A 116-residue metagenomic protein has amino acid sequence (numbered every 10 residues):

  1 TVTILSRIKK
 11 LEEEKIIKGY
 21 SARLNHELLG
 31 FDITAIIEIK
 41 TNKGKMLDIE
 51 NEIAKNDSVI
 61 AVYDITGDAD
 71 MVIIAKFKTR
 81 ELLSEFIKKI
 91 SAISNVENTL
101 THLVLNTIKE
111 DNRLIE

Functional and structural regions predicted by a protein language model:
T1-E116: A compositional/biophysical signature of low hydrophobicity enriched in polar/charged and small residues
